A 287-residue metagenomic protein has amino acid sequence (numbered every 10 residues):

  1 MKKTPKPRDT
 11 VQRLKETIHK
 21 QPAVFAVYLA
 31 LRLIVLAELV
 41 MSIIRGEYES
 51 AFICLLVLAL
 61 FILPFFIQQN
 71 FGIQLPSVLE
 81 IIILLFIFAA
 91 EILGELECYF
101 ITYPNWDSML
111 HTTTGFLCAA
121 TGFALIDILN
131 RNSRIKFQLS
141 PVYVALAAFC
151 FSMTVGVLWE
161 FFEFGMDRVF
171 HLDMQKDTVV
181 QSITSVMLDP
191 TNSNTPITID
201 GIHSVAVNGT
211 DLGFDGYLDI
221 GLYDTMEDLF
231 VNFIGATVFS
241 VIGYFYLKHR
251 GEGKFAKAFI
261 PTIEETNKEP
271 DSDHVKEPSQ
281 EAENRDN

Functional and structural regions predicted by a protein language model:
M1-Q21: Short, Lys/Arg-rich, polar N-terminal cytosolic tail immediately upstream of the first transmembrane signal-anchor
I43-Y48, N70-I73, L96-W106: Membrane-interface helix caps and helix-loop-helix hairpins in membrane proteins
F61-F65, F86-E91, A148, S152-W159 (+1 more regions): Alpha-helical transmembrane segments of multi-pass membrane proteins
I67-V78, S133-L139: Membrane-interface helix-boundary motifs at transmembrane edges
Q74-L85, S108-L110: Cytoplasmic-side transmembrane-helix entry/capping segments in multi-pass membrane proteins
L96-D107, G156-F239: Interfacial helix-loop-helix junctions of multi-pass membrane proteins
T113-N130, R168-M174, I234-K248: Membrane-interfacial alpha-helical segments at the cytosolic side of multi-pass membrane proteins
G253-P278: Short, highly charged, low-complexity non-transmembrane loops/tails of multi-pass membrane proteins
